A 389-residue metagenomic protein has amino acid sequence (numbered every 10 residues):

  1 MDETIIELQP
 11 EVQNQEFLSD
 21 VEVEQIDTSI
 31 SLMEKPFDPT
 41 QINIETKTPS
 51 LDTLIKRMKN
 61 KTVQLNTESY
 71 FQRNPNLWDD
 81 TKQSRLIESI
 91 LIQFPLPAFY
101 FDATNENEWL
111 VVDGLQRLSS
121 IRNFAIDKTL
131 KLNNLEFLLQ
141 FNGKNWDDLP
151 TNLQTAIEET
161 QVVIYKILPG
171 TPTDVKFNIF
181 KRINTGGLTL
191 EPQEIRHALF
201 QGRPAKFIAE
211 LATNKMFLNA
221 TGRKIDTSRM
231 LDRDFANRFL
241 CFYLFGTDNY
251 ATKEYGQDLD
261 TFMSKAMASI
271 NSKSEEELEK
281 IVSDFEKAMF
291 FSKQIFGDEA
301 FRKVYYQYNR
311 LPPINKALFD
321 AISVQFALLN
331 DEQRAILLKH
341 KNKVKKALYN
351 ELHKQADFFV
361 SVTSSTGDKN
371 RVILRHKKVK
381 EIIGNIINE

Functional and structural regions predicted by a protein language model:
T4-N14, L18-T53, Q72-K265, K346-Y349 (+1 more regions): Basic- and aromatic-enriched surface patches that contact anionic nucleotides/nucleic acids
T53-N66: Glycine-rich phosphate-binding segment of PLP-dependent enzymes
K56, E88, F290-K293: Surface-exposed alpha-helical segments enriched in charged/polar residues
V63-Q64, L96, T189, F217 (+4 more regions): A general structural signal for well-ordered secondary-structure junctions
L65-F71, A209-I225, K287-N309: Short amphipathic alpha-helical segments and their helix-coil junctions
F242-E389: C-terminal subdomains that position terminal phosphate/3'-OH groups for nucleotidyl transfer/ligation, primarily on
